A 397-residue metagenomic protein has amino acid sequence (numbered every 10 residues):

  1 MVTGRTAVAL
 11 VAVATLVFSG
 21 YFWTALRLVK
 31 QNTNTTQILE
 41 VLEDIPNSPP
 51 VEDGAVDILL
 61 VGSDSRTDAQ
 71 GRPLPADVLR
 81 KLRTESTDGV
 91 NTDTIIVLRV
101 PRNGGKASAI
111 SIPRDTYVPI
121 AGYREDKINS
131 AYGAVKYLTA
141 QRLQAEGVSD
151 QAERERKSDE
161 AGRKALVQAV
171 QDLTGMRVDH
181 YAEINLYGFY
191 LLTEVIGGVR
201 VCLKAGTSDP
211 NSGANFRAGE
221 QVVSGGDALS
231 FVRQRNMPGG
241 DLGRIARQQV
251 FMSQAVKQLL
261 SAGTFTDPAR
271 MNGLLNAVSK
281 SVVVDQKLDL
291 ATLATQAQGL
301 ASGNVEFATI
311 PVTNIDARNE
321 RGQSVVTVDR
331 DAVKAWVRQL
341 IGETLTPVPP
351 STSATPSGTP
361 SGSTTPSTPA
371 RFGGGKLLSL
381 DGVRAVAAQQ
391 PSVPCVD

Functional and structural regions predicted by a protein language model:
V2-V11, V17-D397: Non-catalytic, solvent-exposed segments at the cell envelope interface
